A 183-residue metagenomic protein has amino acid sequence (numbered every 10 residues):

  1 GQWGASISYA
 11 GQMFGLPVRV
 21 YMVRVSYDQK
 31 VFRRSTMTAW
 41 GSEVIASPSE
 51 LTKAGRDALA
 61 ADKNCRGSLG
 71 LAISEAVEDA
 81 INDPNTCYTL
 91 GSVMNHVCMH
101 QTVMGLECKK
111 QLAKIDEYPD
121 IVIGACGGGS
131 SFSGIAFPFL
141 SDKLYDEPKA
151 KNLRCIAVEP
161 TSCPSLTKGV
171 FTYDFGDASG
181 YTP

Functional and structural regions predicted by a protein language model:
G1-G4: N-terminal cofactor/phosphate-binding cores enriched in small/glycine residues, especially glycine-rich loops such as
S6-S8, F14, K30-T36, W40 (+2 more regions): Glycine-rich phosphate/pyrophosphate-binding loop at beta-loop-alpha junctions
R19-V25, I156-E159: Short internal beta-strands
E78: Glycine-rich, acidic and aromatic/proline-enriched surface loops and short helix-turn segments that act as binding
